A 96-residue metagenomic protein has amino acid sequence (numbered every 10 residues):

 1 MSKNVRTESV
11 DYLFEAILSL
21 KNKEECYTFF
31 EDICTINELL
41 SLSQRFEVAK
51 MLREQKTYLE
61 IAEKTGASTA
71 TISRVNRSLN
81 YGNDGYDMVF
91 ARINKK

Functional and structural regions predicted by a protein language model:
M1-L20: General nucleic-acid-binding
S9-L13, F29, T71: A general alpha-helix detector
L20-E24, I36, Q55: Residues at alpha-helix boundaries and the short loops/turns that link adjacent helices
E25-Q44: Short, Lys/Arg-enriched anionic-surface-contact patches
L42-K56: Short, amphipathic alpha-helical "recognition" segments used to contact nucleic acids or chromatin
E60-T65, I72: Short alpha-helical "recognition helix" segments of helix-turn-helix
N76-L79: DNA major-groove recognition helix of helix-turn-helix
N83-K96: Short Lys/Arg-enriched helix C-cap and helix-to-coil transition segments that create basic nucleic-acid-contact patches
